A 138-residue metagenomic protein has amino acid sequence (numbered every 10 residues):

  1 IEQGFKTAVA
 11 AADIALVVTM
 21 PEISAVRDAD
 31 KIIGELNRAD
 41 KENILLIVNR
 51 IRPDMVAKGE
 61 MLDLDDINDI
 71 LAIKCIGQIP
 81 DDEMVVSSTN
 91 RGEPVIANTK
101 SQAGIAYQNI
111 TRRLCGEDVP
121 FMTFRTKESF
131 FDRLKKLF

Functional and structural regions predicted by a protein language model:
I1-D81, V86-S87: Conserved catalytic-core segment of NTP-binding enzymes
T7, T19, T89, T99 (+2 more regions): Residue-identity detector for threonine
V26, Q78, I96, D118-R125: Secondary-structure transition/capping residues
R27, R38, R50-R52, R91 (+3 more regions): Arginine residue identity/basic-tract feature
M55, N98-Q102, M122: A general boundary/transition motif marking the beginning of the first structured unit of a protein
D65, P94-I96, L114: Short alpha-helix boundary/capping motifs
K74, M84, I105, N109-F138: P-loop NTP-binding site
R91-I105: C-terminal boundary of histidine-terminating zinc-finger modules
